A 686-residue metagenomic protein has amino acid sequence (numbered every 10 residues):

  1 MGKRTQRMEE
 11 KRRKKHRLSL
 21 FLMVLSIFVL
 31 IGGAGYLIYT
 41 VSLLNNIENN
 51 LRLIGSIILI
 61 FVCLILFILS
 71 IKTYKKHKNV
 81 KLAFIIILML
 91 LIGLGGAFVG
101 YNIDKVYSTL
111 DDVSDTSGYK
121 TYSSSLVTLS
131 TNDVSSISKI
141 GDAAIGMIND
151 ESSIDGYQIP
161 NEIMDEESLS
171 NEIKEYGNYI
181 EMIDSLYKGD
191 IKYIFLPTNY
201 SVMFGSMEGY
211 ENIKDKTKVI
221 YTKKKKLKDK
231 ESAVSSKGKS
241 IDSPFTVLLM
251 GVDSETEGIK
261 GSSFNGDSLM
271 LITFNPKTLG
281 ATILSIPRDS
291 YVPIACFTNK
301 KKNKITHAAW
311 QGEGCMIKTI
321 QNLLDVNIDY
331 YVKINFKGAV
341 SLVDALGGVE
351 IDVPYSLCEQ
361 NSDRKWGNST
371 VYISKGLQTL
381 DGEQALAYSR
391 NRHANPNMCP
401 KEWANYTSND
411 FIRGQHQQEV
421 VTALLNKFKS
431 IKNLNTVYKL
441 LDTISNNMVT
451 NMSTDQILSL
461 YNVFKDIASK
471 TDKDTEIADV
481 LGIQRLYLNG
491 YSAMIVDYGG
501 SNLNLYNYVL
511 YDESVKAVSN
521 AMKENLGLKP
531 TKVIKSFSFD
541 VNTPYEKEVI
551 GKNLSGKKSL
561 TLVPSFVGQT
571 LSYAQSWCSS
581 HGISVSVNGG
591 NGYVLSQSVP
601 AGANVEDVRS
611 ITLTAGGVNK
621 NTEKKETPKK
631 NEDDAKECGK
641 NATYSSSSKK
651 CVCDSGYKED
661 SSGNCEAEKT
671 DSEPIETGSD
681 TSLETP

Functional and structural regions predicted by a protein language model:
L20-S70: Membrane-embedded alpha-helical segments of integral membrane proteins
I65, L69, L94-Y119, S124 (+4 more regions): Entry/capping segment at the start of metal-dependent catalytic domains with acidic active-site entry clusters
Y119-G177, I317: Bilobed "Venus flytrap"/periplasmic-binding protein-like clamshell domains and structurally analogous long
S138-K139, Y176-F195, N199, K239 (+3 more regions): Short helices/loops that flank or line small-molecule/ion binding pockets
S236-F245, D253, S262, S268 (+3 more regions): Flexible, polar/acidic helix-loop-strand segments at domain edges
E257-G258, S263-D267, T278, T282 (+4 more regions): C-terminal solvent-exposed extensions
A308-K365, N451-S453, I457, K465-T475: Amphipathic, coiled-coil-like alpha-helical scaffolding segments used for oligomerization/assembly
E524-P686: Ligand-recognition elements built from short beta-strands and adjacent flexible loops
